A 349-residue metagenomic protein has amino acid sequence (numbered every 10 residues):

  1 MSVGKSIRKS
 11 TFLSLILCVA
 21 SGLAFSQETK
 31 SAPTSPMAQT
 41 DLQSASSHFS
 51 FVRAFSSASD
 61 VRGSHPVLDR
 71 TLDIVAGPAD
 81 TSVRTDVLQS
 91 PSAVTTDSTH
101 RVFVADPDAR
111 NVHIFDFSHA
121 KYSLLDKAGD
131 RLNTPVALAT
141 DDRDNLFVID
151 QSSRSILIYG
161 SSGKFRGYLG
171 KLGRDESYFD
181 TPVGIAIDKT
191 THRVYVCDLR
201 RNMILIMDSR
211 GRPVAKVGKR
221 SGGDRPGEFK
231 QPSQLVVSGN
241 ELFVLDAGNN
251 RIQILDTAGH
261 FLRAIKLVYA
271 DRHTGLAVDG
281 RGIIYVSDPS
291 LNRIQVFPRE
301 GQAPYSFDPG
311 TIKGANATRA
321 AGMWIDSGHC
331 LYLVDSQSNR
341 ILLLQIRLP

Functional and structural regions predicted by a protein language model:
M1-S2, G211: Accessible peptide chain termini
S2-L13: Bacterial N-terminal signal peptides that target proteins for export
S2-V3, S26-E28: N-terminal acidic, proline/glycine-rich, low-complexity intrinsically disordered segments
T11-G22: Bacterial N-terminal signal peptides
Q27-P349: Eukaryotic scaffold repeat domains enriched in small/polar residues
